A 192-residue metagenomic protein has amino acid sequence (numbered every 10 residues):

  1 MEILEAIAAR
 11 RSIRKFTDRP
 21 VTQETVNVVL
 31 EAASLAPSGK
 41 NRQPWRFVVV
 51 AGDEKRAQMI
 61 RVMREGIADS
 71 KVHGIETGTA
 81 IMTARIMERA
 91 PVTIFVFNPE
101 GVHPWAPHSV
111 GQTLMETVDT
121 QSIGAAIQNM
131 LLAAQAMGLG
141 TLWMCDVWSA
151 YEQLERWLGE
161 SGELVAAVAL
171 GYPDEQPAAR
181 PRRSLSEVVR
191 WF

Functional and structural regions predicted by a protein language model:
M1-P20, E24-V28: Short acidic N-proximal helix/loop "leader" segments that mark the beginning of a domain or an inter-domain linker
E5-I13, L164-F192: C-terminal helix-cap and adjacent tail motif
T25, G52, M59, Q153-L154 (+1 more regions): Short Asp/Glu-rich motifs
V29, A33, I94, E100 (+2 more regions): Small-aliphatic-rich amphipathic alpha-helix that forms the alpha element of a beta-alpha
P37-N41, A169: Glycine-rich phosphate/pyrophosphate-binding beta-alpha loops
Q43-I123: Glycine/small-residue-rich phosphate/adenosyl-binding loop
P91-T93, T141, E163-V165: Structural motif
Y151-G171: Short, conserved aromatic-histidine micro-motifs
